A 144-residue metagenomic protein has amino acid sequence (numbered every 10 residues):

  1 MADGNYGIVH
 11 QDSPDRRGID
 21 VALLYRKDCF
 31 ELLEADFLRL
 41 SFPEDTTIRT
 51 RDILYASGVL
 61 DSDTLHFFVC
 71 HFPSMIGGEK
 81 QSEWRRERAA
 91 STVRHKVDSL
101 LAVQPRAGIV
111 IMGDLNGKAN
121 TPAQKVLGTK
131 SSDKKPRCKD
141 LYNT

Functional and structural regions predicted by a protein language model:
M1, D12-R16, D45-I48, Q81-A89 (+2 more regions): Extracytoplasmic/periplasmic, Sec-exported soluble proteins
M1-T64, F72: Structured beta-strand-rich core segments of catalytic domains in phosphoester-bond hydrolases
G4-N5, E79, T121-Q124: Short, well-ordered secondary-structure micro-motifs
R16-G18, M75-G77, N116-P122: Active-site environment of divalent metal-dependent phosphoester hydrolases
L24, F67, D114: A residue-level signal for conserved active-site and pocket-lining positions in enzyme catalytic cores
F30-E31, G58-H66, H95-R106: Secondary-structure boundary elements
D63, F68-R85: Active-site His/acidic residue clusters
R86-T144: Metal-dependent phosphoesterases centered on the DNase I-like endonuclease/exonuclease/phosphatase
